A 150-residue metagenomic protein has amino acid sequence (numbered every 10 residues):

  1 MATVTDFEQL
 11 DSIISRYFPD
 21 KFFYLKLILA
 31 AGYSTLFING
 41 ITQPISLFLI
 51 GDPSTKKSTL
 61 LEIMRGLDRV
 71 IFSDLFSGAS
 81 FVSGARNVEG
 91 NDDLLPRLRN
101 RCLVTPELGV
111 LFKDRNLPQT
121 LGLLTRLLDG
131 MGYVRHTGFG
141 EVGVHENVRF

Functional and structural regions predicted by a protein language model:
M1-L25: Charged, amphipathic alpha-helical linker segments immediately N-terminal to NTP-binding catalytic cores
F23-L27, A31-F150: Conserved ASCE/P-loop NTPase catalytic core
